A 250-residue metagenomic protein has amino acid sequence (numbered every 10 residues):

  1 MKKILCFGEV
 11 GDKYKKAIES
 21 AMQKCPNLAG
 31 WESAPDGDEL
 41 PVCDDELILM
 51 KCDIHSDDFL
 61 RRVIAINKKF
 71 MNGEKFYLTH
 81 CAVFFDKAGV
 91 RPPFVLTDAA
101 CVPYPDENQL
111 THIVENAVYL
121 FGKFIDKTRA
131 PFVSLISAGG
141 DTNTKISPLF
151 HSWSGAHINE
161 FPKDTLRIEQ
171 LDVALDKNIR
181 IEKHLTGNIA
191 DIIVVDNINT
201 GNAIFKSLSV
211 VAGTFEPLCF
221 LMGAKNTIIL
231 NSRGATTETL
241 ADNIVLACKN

Functional and structural regions predicted by a protein language model:
M1-T186, D191-N250: Anion-binding alpha/beta catalytic cores of soluble intermediary-metabolism enzymes, centered on
